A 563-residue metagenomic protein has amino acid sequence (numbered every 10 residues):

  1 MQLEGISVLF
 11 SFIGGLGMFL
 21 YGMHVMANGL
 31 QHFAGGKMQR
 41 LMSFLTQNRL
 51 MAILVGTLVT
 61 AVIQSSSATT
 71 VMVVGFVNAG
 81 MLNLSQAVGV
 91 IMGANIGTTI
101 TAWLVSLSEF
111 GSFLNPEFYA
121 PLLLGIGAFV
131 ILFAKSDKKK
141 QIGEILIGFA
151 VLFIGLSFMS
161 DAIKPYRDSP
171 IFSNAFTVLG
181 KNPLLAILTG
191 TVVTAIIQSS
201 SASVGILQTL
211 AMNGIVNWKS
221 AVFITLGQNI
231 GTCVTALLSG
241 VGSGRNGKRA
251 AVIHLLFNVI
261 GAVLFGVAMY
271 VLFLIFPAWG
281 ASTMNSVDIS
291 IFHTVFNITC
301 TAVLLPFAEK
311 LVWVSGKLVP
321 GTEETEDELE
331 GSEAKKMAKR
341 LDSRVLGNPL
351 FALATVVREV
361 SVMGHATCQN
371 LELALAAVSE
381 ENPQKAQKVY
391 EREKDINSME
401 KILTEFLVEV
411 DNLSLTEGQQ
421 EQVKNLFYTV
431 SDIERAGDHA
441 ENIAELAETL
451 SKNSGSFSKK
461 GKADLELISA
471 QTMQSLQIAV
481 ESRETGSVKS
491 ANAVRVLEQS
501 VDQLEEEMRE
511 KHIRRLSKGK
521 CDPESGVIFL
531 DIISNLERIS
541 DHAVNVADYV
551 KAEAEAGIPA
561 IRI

Functional and structural regions predicted by a protein language model:
M1-Q2, T99, W103-N115, V130-A134 (+6 more regions): Transmembrane helix-loop junctions at the membrane interface of multipass transporters and ion channels
Q2-L45, R49, I145-V192, L210-N213: Helix-loop-helix hairpins and the membrane-proximal interhelical loops of multi-pass alpha-helical transport proteins
S11-H24, G56-T60, L123-A134, G148-M159 (+3 more regions): Hydrophobic core segments of alpha-helical transmembrane domains in multi-pass membrane transport and ion-translocation
M18, Q31, S67-V71, T98-V105 (+7 more regions): Alpha-helical transmembrane segments and their lipid-water interface positions in multi-pass membrane proteins
A27-Q31, T60-A68, I163-K164, V193-A202 (+2 more regions): Short helix-coil transition sites and intra-membrane helix breaks within transmembrane domains of multi-pass
G36, F44, N48, G56 (+15 more regions): Alpha-helical transmembrane segments of multi-pass membrane proteins, especially transporters and channels
T60, M72-A94, A102-Y119, L123 (+8 more regions): Membrane-interfacial helix-loop connectors
L82, S108, V216, G242-K248 (+4 more regions): Cytosolic, long alpha-helical scaffolding segments
